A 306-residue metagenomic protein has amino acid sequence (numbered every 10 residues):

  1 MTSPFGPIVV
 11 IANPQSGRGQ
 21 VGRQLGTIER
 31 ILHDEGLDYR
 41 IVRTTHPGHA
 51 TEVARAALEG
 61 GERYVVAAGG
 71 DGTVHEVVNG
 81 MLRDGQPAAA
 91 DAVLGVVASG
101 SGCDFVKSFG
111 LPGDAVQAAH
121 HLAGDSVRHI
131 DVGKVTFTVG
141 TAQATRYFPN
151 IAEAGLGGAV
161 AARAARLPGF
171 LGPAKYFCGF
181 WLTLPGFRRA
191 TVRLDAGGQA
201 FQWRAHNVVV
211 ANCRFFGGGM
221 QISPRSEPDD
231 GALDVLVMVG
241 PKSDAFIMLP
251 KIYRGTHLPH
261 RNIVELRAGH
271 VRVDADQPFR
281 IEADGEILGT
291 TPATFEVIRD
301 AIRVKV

Functional and structural regions predicted by a protein language model:
M1-A68, H75, N79: ATP/NTP phosphate-donor binding region
G22-Q24, V77-M81, K107-F109, Q221-I222: Short amphipathic alpha-helical segments
R30, R166-T191, L236-I263: Alpha-helical membrane-targeting segments
D34-E35, T44, L82-H206: Catalytic core of DAGKc-family lipid kinases
A50, G72-V77, G102-F105, I130: Short glycine/serine/threonine-rich phosphate/pyrophosphate-binding segments that cradle anionic phosphate groups
E153, G157, V209-I222, I287: Glycine-rich phosphate/pyrophosphate-binding beta-alpha loops
A196-G197, Q202, E227-L233, V237-V306: ATP/nucleoside-binding phosphotransfer catalytic cores, i.e., glycine-rich phosphate-binding loops
